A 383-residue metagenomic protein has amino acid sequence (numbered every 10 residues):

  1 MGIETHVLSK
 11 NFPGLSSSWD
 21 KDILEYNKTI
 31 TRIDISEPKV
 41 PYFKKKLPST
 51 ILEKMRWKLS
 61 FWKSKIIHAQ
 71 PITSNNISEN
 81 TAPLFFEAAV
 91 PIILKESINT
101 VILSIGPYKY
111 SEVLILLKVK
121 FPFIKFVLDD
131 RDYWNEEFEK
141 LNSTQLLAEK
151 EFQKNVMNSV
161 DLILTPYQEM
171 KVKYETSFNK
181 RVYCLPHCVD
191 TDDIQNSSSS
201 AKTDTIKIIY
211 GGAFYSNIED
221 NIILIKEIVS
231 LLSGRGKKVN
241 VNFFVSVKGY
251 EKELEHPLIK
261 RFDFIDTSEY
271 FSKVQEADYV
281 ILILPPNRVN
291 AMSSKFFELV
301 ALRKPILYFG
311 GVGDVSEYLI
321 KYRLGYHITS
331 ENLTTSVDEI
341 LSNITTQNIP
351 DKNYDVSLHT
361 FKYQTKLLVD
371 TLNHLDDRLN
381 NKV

Functional and structural regions predicted by a protein language model:
M1-K39, L162, V182, V229-G234 (+1 more regions): N-terminal subdomain of nucleotide-sugar transferases
I3, D20, K39-K44, K140-L141 (+2 more regions): Acidic anion/phosphate-binding donor-loop and adjacent secondary structure in glycosyltransferase catalytic cores
K10-N80: A conserved catalytic-core segment of Leloir-type glycosyltransferases
Q70-I72, N76-P83, V90, K109-E112 (+4 more regions): Membrane-proximal helix-turn-helix segments that form the acceptor-binding/catalytic region of lipid-linked
P166-E169, H187-C188: Carbohydrate-associated surface elements
D190-D193, A201-E253, R261: Conserved catalytic-core segment of nucleotide-activated headgroup transferases in glycan assembly
N217-D220, S268-S272, V280-E298, I306-E317: Nucleotide-sugar-dependent
E331-V337, T345-D377: A charged, aromatic-enriched C-terminal amphipathic alpha-helix characteristic of glycosyltransferases across folds
